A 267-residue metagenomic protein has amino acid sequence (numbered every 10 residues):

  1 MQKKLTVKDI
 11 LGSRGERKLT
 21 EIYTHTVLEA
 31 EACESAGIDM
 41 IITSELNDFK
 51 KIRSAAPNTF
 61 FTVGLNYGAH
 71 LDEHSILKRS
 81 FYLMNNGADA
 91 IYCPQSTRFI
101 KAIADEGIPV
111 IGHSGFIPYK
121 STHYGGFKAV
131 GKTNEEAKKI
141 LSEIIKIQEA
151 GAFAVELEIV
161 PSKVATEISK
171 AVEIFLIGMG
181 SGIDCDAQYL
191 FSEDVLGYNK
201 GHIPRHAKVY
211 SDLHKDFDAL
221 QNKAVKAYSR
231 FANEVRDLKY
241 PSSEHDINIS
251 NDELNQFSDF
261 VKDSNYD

Functional and structural regions predicted by a protein language model:
M1-D267: Alpha/beta enzyme core
